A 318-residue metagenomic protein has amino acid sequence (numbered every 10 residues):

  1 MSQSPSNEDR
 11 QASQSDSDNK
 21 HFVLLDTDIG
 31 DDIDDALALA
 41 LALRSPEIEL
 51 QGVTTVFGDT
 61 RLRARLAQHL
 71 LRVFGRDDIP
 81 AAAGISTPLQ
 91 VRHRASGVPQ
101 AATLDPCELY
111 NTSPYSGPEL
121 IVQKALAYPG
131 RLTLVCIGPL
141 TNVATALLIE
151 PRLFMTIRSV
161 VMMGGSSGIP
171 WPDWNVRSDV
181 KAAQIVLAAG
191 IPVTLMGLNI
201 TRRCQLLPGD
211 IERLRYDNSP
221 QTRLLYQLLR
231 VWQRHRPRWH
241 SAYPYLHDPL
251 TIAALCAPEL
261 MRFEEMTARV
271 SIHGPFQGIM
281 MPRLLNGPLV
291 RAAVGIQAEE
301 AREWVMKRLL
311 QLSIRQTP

Functional and structural regions predicted by a protein language model:
S4: Cationic, low-complexity basic patches in intrinsically disordered or flexible, solvent-exposed regions
N7-K20, A38-S45, E49-L50, R177 (+1 more regions): Conformational coupling and interaction surfaces
D16-R65, H69, E108-P208: Active-site histidine-anchored catalytic micro-motif
N19-K20, A64-A127, L284, P288 (+2 more regions): Metal-dependent C-N hydrolase catalytic cores
T54-G58, G84-S86, H273: Acidic/polar N-terminal loop/beta-strand segments that form early-domain functional surfaces
F74-G75, E150, C256: A broad structural signal for alpha-helix termini and local helix breaks/kinks
A81, V186, I252: A residue-level signal for conserved active-site and pocket-lining positions in enzyme catalytic cores
